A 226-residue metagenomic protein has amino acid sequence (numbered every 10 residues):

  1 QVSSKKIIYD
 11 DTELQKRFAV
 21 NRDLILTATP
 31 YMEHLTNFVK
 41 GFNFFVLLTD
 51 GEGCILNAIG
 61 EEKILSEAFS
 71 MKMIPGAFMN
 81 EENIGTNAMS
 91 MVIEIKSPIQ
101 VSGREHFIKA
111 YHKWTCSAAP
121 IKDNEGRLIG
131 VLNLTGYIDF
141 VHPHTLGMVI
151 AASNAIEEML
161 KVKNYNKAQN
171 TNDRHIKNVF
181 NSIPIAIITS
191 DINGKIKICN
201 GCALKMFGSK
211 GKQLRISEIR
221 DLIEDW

Functional and structural regions predicted by a protein language model:
E13-F38, G51-R104: Regulatory sensory and allosteric helical modules in signal-transduction proteins and certain transcription factors
A19-T27, M91, A152-N178: Short, charged amphipathic alpha-helical "coupling" segments at sensory-output junctions in signaling proteins
A28-V46, Y165-L204: Sensory modules in modular signal-transduction proteins
I55-A88, I150, H175, P184-W226: PAS-family sensory domains
A110-P120: A short beta-strand signature within small-molecule sensing/ligand-binding domains used in signal transduction
I121-L132: Short hydrophobic/glycine-rich mini-motifs in sensory/regulatory modules that couple input to downstream signaling
V131-F140: Short beta-strand-to-loop transition segments that serve as allosteric relay/switch motifs in sensory/regulatory domains
V141-A155: Amphipathic alpha-helical "output/dimerization" segments
